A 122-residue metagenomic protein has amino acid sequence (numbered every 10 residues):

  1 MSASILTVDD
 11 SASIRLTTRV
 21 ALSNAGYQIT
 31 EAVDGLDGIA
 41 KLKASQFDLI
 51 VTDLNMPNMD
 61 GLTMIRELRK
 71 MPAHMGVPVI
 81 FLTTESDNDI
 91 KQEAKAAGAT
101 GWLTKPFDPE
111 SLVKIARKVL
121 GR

Functional and structural regions predicted by a protein language model:
S2-S13, T18-L22, I50: Conserved acidic segment of CheY-like receiver
G26-V33, K41: Short hydrophobic/Thr-rich beta-strand motif most characteristic of the beta2 strand and flanking loop of CheY-like
S45-V51: Active-site beta3 strand of CheY-like receiver
D53, T83: Active-site residues of response regulator receiver
M56: Receiver (REC) domain active-site loop signature in two-component systems and cognate sites in sensor histidine kinases
T100: Short, glycine/charged-rich "phosphate-handling" switch motifs in NTP-dependent and phosphotransfer domains
F107-A116: C-terminal output helix
